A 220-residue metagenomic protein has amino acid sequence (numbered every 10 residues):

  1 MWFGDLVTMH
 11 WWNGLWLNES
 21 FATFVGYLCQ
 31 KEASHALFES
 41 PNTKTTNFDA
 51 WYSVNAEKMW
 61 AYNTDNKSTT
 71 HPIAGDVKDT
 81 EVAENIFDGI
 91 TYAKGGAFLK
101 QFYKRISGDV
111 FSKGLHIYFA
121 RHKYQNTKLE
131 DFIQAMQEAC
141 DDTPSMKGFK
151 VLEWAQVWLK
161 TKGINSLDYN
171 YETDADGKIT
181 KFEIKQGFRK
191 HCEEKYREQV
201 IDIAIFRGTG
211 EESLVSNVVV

Functional and structural regions predicted by a protein language model:
M1-E193: Hydrophobic alpha-helical and helix-loop surface patches within well-folded domains that function as non-catalytic
H191-E194, G210-E212: Intrinsically disordered, low-complexity acidic/polar segments
E193-I201: Short coil-to-beta strand junction motifs in C2/discoidin
A204-G208: A generic structural motif
E211-V220: Extended acidic/polar, glycine-enriched regions that form or flank non-catalytic beta-rich accessory modules
